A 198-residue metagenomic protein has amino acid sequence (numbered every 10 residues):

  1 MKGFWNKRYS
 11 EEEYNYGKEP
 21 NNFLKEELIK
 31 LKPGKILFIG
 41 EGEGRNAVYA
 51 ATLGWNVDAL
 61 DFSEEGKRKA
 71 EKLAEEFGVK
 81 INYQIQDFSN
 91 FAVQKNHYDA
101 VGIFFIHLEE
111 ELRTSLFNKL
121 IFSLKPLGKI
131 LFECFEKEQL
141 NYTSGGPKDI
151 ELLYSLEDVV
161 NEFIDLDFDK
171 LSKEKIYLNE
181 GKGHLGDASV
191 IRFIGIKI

Functional and structural regions predicted by a protein language model:
M1-L31: Conserved class I S-adenosyl-L-methionine
S63-E65: Conserved SAM/SAH-binding beta-strand->alpha-helix loop
F77-F88: Conserved SAM-binding strand-loop segment of SAM-dependent methyltransferases
F91-A100: A short acidic, Gly/Pro-enriched loop at the edge of an enzyme's catalytic core that lines a small-molecule cofactor
D99-R113: A short SAM/SAH-binding and catalytic strip from SAM-dependent methyltransferases
T114-L127: A short glycine-rich, Lys/Arg-flanked "PGG" loop and its adjoining helix->strand segment in the class I
L127-F135: Conserved beta-strand signature within the Rossmann-like core of class I S-adenosyl-L-methionine
E151-K173, R192: Short alpha-helix
